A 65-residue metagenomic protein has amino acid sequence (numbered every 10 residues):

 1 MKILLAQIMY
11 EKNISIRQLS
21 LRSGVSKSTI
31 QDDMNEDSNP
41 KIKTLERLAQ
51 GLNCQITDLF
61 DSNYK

Functional and structural regions predicted by a protein language model:
M1-R17: A short, Lys/Arg-rich alpha-helix, primarily the initiator
M9, S20, A49: The alpha-helix within a helix-turn-helix
Y10, G24, N35, Y64: Residue-level detection of the helix-turn-helix DNA-binding "recognition helix"
Q18, T29, D58: Residues in the helix-turn-helix
V25-N39: Recognition helix of helix-turn-helix/homeodomain-like DNA-binding domains that insert into the DNA major groove
L45-A49, L59-F60: Hydrophobic micro-packing sites on short alpha-helices
N53-K65: Short C-terminal boundary/hinge segments that cap the last helix of small helical domains
